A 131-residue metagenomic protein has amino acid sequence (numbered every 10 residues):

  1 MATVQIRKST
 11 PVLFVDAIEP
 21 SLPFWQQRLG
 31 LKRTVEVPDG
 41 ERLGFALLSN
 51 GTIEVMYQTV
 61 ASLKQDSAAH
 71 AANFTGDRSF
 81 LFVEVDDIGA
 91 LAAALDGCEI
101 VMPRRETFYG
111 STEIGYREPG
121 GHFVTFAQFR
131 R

Functional and structural regions predicted by a protein language model:
M1-V12, K32-V83, A92-R117, Q128-R131: Vicinal oxygen chelate
P20, I88-A92: Short, conserved charged micro-motifs
S21-Q26, L95, E118-G121: Conserved active-site tyrosine of GNAT-family acetyltransferases
F123-F126: Short glycine-/small-residue motifs
